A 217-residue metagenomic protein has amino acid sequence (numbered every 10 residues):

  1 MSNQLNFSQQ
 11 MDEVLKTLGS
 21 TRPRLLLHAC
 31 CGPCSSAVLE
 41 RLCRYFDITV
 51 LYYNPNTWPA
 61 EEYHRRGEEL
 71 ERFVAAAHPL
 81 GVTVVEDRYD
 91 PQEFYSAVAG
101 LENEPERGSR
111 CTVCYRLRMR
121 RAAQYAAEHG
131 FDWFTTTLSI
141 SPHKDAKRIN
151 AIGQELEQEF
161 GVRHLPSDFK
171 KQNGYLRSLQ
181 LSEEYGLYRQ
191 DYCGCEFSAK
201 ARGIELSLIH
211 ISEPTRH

Functional and structural regions predicted by a protein language model:
N3-Q172: ATP-dependent adenylation/nucleotidyltransferase module used to activate substrates
L25, C193, I209: A broad, low-specificity signal marking well-ordered, structured residues that form hydrophobic/aromatic
G81-V84, A199, I209: Generic preference for hydrophobic/aromatic residues in regular secondary structure cores
A97-P105, R177-G186: Short, surface-exposed amphipathic charged segments that create phosphate/polyanion-binding patches used for binding
S139, K200, R216: Residue-level marker of positions within ordered structural domains that often coincide with functionally constrained
G174-S178, E184-E205: C-terminal edge-of-domain segments
I209-H217: Conserved small/polar residues in nucleotide/adenosyl-binding loops
